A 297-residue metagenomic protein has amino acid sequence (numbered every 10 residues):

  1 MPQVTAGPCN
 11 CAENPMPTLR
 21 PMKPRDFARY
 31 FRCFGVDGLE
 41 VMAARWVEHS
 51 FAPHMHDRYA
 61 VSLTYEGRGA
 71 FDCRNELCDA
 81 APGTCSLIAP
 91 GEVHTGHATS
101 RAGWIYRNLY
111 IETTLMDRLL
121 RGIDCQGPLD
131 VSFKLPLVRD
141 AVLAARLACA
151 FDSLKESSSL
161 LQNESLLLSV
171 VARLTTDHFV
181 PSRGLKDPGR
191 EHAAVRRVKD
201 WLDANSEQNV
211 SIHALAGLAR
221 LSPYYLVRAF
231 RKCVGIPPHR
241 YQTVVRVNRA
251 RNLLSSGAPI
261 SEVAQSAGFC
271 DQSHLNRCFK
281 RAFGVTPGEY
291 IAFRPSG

Functional and structural regions predicted by a protein language model:
C9-C11: Cysteine-centered motifs
L19, P24-P128, S157: N-terminal regulatory/effector-sensing and dimerization cores that precede helix-turn-helix DNA-binding domains
T64, L202-S206, L253-A258: Short helix-to-turn junction characteristic of helix-turn-helix DNA-binding domains, especially the helix
G127-V142, D152-A219, K232-V244: Short, Lys/Arg-enriched, Trp-marked, Pro/Gly-tolerant hinge/linker segments that flank
E156, Q208, S256-A258, G268: Flexible coil/turn residues that form the inter-helical turn or adjacent wing/linker of helix-turn-helix
D203, N209-V245, A264-F293: Basic/polar phosphate-binding segments, predominantly the helix-turn-helix DNA-binding elements of transcriptional
